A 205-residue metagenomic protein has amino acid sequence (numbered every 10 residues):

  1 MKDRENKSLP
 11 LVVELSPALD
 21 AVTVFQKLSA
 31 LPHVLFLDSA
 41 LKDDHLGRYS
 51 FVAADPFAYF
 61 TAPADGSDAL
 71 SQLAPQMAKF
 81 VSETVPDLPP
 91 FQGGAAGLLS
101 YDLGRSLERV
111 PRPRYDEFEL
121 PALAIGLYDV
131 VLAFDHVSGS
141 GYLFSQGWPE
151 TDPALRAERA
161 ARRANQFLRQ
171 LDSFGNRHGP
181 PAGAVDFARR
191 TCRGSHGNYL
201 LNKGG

Functional and structural regions predicted by a protein language model:
M1-V34, S39-S67, Y101, R105-G205: Extended accessory regions or peripheral subdomains of proteins
T61-A96, D102-E108: Donor-binding/catalytic cores of nucleotide-activated saccharide and glycerol-phosphate transferases/polymerases
